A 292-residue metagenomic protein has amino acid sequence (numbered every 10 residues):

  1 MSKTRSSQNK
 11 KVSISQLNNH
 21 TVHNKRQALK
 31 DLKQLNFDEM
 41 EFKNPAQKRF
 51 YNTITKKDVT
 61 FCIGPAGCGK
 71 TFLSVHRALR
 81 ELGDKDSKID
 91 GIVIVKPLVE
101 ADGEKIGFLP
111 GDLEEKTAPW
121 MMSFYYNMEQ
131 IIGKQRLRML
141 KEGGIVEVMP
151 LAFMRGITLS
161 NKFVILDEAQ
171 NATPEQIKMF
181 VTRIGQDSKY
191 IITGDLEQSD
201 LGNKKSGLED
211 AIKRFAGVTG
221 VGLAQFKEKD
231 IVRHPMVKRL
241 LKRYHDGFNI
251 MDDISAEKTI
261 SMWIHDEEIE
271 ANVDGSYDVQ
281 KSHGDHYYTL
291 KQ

Functional and structural regions predicted by a protein language model:
M1-L29: Interdomain "pre-motor" coupling segment immediately N-terminal to P-loop NTPase/helicase cores
M40-K56: Pre-Walker A adenine-sensing motif
K56-F61, N161: Pre-Walker A (Motif I) flank of P-loop NTPase domains
I63-P65, F72-G143, G202-T219: Conserved P-loop
D90, G143-V146, S160-F163, D187-I192: Loop/turn-to-beta-strand initiation segments
G144-I165, Q170-M179: Conserved RecA-like ASCE ATPase "motif II neighborhood" in helicase/translocase motors
E168, G194-D195: Walker B catalytic acidic pair
A211-M251: Conserved coupling/interface region of RecA-like P-loop/ASCE motor cores
